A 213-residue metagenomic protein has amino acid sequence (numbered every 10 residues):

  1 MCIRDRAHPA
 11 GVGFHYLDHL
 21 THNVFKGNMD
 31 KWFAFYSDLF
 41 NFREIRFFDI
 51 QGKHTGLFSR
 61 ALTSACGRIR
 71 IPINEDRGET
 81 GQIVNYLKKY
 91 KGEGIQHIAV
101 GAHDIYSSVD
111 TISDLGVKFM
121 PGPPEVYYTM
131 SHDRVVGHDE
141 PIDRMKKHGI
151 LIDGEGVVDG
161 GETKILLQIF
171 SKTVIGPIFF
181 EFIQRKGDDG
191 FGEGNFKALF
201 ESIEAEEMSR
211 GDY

Functional and structural regions predicted by a protein language model:
M1-I3: Short, small-residue-biased leader/transition segments that mark boundaries at the very start of proteins
A7-H15: Residues forming anionic-ligand binding surfaces in small-molecule and nucleic-acid pockets of primarily soluble enzymes
H15-K26, I83-V117, I169: Vicinal oxygen chelate
V24-R70, S107-D110, D114-V117, E125-V136 (+1 more regions): Core segments of cupin and vicinal oxygen chelate
L57-S59, R68-R70, I95-H97, K164-L167 (+1 more regions): Active-site lining segments that contact anionic ligands and/or coordinate catalytic metals
A61-S64, I69-E75, T80-K88, G94 (+1 more regions): Extended hydrophobic/aromatic segments used for targeting, binding, or gating
I73-E79, R134-F170, I183: Aromatic/basic-lined ligand-recognition segments that form π-stacking hydrophobic pockets flanked by Lys/Arg to engage
Q168, K172-Y213: TerminUS-proximal long segments
